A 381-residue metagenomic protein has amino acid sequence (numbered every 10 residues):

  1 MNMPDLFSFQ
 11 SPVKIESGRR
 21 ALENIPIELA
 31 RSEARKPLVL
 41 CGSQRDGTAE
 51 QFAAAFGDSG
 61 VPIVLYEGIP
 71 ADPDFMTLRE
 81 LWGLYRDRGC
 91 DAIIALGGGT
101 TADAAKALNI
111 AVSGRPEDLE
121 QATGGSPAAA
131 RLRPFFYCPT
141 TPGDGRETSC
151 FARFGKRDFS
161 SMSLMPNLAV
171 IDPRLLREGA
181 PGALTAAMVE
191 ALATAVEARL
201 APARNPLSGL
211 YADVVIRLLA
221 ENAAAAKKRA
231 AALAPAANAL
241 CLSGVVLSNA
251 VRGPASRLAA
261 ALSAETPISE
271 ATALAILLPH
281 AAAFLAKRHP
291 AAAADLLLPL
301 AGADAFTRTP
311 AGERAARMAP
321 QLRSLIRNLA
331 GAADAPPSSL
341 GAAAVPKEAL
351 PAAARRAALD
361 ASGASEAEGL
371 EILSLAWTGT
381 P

Functional and structural regions predicted by a protein language model:
M1-A92: ATP/NTP phosphate-donor binding region
M76-R174: Glycine/threonine-rich beta-strand-loop-alpha-helix active-site module that forms ligand/phosphate-binding
F151-A250: Carboxylate- and glycine-rich phosphate/diphosphate-binding segment that chelates Mg2+/Mn2+
L192-V196, A236-G244, A259, L278 (+4 more regions): Short alpha-helical scaffolding segments that buttress acidic/His motifs in well-ordered protein cores
P202-Y211, A225-P235, A250-A255, R308-G312 (+2 more regions): Flexible, glycine/charged-enriched surface loops at secondary-structure junctions
A250-R323: C-terminal catalytic subdomain
L300-P381: C-terminal charged capping/lid subdomain of soluble metabolic enzymes
